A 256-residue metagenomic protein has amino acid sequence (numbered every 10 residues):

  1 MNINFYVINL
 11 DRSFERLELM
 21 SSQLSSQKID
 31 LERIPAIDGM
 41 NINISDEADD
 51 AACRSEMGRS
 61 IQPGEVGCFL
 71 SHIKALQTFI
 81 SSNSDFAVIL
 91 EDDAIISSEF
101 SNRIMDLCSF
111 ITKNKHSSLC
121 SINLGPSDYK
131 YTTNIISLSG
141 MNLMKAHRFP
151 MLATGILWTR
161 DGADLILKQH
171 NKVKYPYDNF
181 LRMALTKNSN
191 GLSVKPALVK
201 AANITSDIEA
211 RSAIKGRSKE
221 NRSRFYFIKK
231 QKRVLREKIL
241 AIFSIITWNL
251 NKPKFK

Functional and structural regions predicted by a protein language model:
M1-L90, A94-K256: An acidic/histidine-cluster motif and surrounding catalytic segment that typifies divalent-metal-assisted enzyme active
